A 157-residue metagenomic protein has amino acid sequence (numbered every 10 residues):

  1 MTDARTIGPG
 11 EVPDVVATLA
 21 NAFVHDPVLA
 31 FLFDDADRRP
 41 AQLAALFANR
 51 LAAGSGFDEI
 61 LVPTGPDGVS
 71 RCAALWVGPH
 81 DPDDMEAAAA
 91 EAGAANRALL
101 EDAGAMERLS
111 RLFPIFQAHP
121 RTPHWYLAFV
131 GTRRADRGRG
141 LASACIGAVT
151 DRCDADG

Functional and structural regions predicted by a protein language model:
D3-A17, N21, H25: A short beta-loop-alpha structural element at the N-terminal edge of CoA-dependent acyl/N-acetyltransferase catalytic
P27-A48: Conserved GNAT-fold acetyl-CoA-binding loop/helix
Q42-V62, R121-Y126: A short helix-loop-beta-strand connector motif used in the catalytic cores of GNAT acetyltransferases and, in some
F47-N49, L112-P114, I146-A148: A generic local structural motif
G56-A74, G131-R133: Conserved beta-hairpin
A73-R137: Conserved acyl-donor/pantetheine-binding loop and adjacent beta-alpha core of acyl/acetyltransferases and related
P123-W125, C153-G157: Conserved GNAT acetyl-CoA-binding A-motif
T132, G138-D151: Conserved acetyl-CoA-binding loop-helix of GNAT-fold acetyltransferases
